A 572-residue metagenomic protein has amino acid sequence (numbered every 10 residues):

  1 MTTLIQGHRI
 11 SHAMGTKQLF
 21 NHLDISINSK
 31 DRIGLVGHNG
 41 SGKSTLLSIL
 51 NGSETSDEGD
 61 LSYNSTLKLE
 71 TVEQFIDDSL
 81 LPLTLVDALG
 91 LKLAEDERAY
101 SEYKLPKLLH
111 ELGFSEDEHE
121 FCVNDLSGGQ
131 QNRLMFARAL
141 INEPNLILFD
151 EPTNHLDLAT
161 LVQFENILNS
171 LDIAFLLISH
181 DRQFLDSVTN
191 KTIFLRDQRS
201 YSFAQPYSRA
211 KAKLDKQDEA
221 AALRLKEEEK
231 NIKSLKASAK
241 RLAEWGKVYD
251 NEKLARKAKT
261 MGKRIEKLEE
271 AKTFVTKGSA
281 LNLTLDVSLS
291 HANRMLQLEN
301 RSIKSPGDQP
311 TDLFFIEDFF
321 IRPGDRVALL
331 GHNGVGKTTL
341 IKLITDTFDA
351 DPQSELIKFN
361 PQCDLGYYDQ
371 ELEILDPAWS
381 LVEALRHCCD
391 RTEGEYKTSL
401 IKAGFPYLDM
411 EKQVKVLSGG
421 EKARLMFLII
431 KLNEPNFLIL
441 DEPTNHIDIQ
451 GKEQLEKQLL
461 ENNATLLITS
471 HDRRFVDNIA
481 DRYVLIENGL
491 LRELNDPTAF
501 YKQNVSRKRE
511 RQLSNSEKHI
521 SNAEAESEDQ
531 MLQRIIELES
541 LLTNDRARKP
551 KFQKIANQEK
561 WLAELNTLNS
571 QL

Functional and structural regions predicted by a protein language model:
M1-A221, S290-L572: ABC ATP-binding cassette signature C-motif
T3-I5, E97, D218-F315, R546 (+1 more regions): Flexible nucleotide-interacting loop at or near the entrance of a catalytic core
